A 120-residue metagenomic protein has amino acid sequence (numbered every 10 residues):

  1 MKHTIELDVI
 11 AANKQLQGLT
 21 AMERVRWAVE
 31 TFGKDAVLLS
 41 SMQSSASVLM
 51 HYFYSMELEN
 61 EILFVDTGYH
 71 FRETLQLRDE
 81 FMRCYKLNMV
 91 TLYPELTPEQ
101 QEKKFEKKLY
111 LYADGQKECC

Functional and structural regions predicted by a protein language model:
M1-C120: ATP-dependent adenylation/nucleotidyltransferase module used to activate substrates
